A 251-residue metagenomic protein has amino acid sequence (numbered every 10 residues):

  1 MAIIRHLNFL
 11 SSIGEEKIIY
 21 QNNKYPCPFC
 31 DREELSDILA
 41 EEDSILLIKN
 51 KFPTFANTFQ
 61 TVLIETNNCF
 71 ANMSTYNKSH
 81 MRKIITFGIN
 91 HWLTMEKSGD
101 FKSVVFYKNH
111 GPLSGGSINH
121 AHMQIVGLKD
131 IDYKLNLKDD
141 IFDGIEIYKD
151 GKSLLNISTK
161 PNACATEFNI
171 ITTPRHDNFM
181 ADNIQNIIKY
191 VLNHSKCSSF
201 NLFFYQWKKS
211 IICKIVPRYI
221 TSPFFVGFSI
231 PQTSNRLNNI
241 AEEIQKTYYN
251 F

Functional and structural regions predicted by a protein language model:
M1-S79, I84-H91, M95-Y107, P112-S114 (+3 more regions): Active-site microenvironments that recognize anionic phosphate/pyrophosphate groups
H122: Conserved, mostly hydrophobic/aromatic
